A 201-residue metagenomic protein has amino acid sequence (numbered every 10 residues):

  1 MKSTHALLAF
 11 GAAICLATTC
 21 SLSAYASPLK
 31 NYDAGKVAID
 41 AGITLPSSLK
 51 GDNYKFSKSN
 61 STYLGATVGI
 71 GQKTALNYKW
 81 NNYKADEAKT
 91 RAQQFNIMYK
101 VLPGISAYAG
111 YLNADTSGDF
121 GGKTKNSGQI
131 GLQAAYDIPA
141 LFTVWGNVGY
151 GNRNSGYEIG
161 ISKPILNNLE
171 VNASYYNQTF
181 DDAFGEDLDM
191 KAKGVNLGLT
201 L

Functional and structural regions predicted by a protein language model:
M1-A26: Gram-negative bacterial Sec-dependent N-terminal signal peptides
L22-A85, A134: Short glycine/proline- and aromatic-enriched beta-strand/turn motifs that initiate or cap beta-hairpins
V37-I39, Q72-Y78, P103-A109, I138-V144 (+1 more regions): Repeated loop/turn-to-beta-strand initiation elements of outer-membrane beta-barrel proteins
A38, Y63-T67, Q94-N96, Q129-G131 (+2 more regions): Membrane-embedded beta-strand positions in outer-membrane beta-barrel channels/transporters
I43-L49, I70-Q72, W80-K84, Y111-S117 (+5 more regions): Transmembrane beta-strands of outer-membrane beta-barrel pores
G51-S59, Y83-R91, A114-G128, V148-I159 (+1 more regions): Solvent-exposed loop/turn segments connecting transmembrane beta-strands in outer-membrane beta-barrel proteins
T67-G71, M98-G104, A135-D137, S162-P164 (+1 more regions): Structural signature of outer-membrane beta-barrel channels/translocons
I130, Y136, I161-I165, L169-E170 (+2 more regions): Outer-membrane beta-barrel "beta-signal"
